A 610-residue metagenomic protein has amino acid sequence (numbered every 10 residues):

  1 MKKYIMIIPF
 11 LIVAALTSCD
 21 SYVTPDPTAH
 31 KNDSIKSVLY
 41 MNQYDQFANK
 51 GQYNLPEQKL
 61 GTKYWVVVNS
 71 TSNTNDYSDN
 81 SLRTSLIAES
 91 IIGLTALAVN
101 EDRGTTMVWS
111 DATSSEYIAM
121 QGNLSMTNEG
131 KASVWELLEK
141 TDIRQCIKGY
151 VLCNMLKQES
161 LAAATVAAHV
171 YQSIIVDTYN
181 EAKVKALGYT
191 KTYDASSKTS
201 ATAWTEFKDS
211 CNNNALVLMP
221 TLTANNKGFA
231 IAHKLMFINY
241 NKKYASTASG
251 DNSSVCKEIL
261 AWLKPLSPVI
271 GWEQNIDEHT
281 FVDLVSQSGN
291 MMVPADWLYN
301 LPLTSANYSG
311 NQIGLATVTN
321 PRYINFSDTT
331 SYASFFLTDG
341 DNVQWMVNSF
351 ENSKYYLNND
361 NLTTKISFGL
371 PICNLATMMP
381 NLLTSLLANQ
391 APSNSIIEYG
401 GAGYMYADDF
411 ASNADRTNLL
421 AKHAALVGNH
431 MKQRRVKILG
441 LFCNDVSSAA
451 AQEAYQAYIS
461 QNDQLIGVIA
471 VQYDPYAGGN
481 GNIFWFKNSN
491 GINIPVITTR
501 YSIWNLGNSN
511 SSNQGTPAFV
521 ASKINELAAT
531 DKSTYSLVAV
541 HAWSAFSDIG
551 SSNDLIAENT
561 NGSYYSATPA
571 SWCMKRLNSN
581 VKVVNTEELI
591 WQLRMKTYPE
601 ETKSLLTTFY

Functional and structural regions predicted by a protein language model:
M1-Y4, D20: Positively charged n-region of N-terminal signal peptides that target proteins for export
I8, A14-A29: Bacterial Sec-dependent N-terminal signal peptides
Y22-V23, M291-A316, N585-Y610: A recurrent domain-boundary module in secreted/ectodomain proteins
D26-N307: Preference for solvent-exposed, low-hydrophobicity sequence contexts
S254-W272, T338-K365, L375, M431-R434 (+1 more regions): Catalytic grooves of carbohydrate-active enzymes
D277-T280, M378, S547-G550: Short, charged/polar "capping" segments at the starts of alpha-helices and the immediately preceding loops
L301-L386: Active-site beta->alpha N-cap acidic-glycine motif
P371-K437: Substrate-binding cleft of extracellular glycoside hydrolase catalytic domains
